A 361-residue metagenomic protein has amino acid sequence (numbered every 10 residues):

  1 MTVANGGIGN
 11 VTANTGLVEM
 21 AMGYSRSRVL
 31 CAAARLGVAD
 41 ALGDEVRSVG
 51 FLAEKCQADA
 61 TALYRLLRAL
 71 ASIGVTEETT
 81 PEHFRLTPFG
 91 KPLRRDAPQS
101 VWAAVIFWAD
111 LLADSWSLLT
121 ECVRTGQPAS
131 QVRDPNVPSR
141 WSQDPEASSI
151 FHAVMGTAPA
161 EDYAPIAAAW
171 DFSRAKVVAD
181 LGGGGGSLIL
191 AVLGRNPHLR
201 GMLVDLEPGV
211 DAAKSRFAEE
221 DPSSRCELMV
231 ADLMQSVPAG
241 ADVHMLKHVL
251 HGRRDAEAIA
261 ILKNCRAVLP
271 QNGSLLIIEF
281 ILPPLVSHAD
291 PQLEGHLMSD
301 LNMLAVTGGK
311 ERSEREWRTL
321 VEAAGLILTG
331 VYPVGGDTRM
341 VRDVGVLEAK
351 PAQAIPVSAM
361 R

Functional and structural regions predicted by a protein language model:
M1-T15, L285, A352-R361: Basic/polar N-terminal segments that are highly enriched at the extreme N-terminus, encompassing both cleavable
T2, Q99-D290, T338-V346, A352-I355: Conserved adenosyl
G7-I8, N14-K176: Conserved Class I S-adenosyl-L-methionine-dependent methyltransferase catalytic core
H83-R85, L282-P283, G335-G336: Conserved beta-strand edge residues that scaffold enzyme active sites
I278-A324, T329-G330: C-terminal alpha-helical "lid/dimerization" subdomain adjacent to the S-adenosyl-L-methionine
R315-K350, I355-R361: Conserved Class I S-adenosyl-L-methionine
